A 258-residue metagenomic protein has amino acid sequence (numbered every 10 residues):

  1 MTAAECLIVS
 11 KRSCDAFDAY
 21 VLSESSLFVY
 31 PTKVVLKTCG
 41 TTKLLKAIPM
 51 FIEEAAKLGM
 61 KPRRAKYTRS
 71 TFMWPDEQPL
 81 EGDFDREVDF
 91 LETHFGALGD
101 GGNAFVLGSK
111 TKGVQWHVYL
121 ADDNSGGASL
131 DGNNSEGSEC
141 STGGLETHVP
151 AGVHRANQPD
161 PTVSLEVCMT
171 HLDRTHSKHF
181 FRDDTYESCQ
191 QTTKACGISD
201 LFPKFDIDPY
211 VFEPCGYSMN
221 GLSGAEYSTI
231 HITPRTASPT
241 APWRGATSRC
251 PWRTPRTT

Functional and structural regions predicted by a protein language model:
M1-P31, F205: Short Lys/Arg-enriched alpha/beta "domain-start" segment
S10-V21, D208-T229: Conserved alpha/beta core surface patches that mediate binding of polyanionic ligands
E24-L27, H154-Q158, D206-D208, Y217-G221 (+1 more regions): Beta-strand elements of modular eukaryotic interaction domains
V29-D89, F95: Hydrophobic, ordered structural segments
T38-G40, V167-H171, T247: Short, structured patches in soluble enzyme cores that scaffold and shape functional sites
L45-A47, T175-F180: Short helix/loop capping segments that flank catalytic or ligand/cofactor-binding pockets
S70-D173, F181-R182, A195-K204, P209 (+1 more regions): Aromatic/basic-lined ligand-recognition segments that form π-stacking hydrophobic pockets flanked by Lys/Arg to engage
T233-T258: A hydrophobic, small-residue-rich beta->alpha segment in the mid-to-C-terminal subdomain of diverse proteins
